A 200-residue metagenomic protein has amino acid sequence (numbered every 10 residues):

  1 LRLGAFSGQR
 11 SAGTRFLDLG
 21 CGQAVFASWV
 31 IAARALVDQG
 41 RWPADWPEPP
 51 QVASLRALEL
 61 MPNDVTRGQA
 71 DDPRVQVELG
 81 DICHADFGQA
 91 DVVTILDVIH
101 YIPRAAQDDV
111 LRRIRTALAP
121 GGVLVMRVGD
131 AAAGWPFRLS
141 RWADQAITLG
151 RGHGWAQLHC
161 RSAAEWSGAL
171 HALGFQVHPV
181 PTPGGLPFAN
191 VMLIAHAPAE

Functional and structural regions predicted by a protein language model:
L1-T14, Q23-D86, V125-E200: Class I (Rossmann-like) S-adenosyl-L-methionine-dependent methyltransferase catalytic domain, capturing the SAM-binding
L19: Conserved beta-strand/loop positions that form the S-adenosyl-L-methionine
T94: A conserved beta-strand element that flanks and buttresses the S-adenosyl-L-methionine
D97-V98: Short catalytic micro-motifs in class I SAM-dependent methyltransferases
P103-R104: Helix-capping/helix-break motifs at membrane-protein junctions, especially on the cytosolic side just before or after
D108-P120: A short glycine-rich, Lys/Arg-flanked "PGG" loop and its adjoining helix->strand segment in the class I
